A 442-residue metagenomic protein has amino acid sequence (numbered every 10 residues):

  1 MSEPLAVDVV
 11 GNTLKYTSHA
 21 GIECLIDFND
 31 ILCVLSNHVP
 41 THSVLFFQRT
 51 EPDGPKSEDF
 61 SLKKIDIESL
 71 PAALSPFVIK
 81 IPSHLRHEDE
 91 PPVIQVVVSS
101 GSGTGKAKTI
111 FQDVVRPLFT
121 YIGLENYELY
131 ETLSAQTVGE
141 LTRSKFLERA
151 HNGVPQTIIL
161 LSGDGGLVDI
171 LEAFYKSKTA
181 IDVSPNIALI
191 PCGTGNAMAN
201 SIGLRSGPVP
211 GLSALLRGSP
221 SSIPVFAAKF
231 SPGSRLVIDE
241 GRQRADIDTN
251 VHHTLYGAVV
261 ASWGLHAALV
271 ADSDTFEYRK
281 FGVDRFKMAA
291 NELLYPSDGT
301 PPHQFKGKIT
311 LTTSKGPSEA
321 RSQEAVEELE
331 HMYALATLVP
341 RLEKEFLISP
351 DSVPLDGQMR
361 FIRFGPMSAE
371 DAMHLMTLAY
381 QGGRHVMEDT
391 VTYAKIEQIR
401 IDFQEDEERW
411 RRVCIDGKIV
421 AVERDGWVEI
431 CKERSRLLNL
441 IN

Functional and structural regions predicted by a protein language model:
M1-L161, V168, E172-T179: ATP/NTP phosphate-donor binding region
Y16, L215-G218, A289-I309, P340-R341 (+1 more regions): Catalytic phosphate-donor-binding core of small-molecule kinases
T50-P55, I67-S75, E397, Q404-N442: Generic C-terminus detector
F60, G101, G105-Q112, T142-R143 (+6 more regions): Short coil/turn segments at secondary-structure boundaries
G103-K106, T137-G139, G166-V168, G195-A197 (+6 more regions): Eukaryotic short linear interaction motifs
T179-A336: Catalytic core of DAGKc-family lipid kinases
T254-A261, A267-V270, M332-T337, R360-R363 (+3 more regions): Short hydrophobic-aromatic micro-motifs
G264, A271, H331-A369: Active-site beta-loop-alpha substructure in enzyme catalytic cores, prototypically the cysteine-centered nucleophile
